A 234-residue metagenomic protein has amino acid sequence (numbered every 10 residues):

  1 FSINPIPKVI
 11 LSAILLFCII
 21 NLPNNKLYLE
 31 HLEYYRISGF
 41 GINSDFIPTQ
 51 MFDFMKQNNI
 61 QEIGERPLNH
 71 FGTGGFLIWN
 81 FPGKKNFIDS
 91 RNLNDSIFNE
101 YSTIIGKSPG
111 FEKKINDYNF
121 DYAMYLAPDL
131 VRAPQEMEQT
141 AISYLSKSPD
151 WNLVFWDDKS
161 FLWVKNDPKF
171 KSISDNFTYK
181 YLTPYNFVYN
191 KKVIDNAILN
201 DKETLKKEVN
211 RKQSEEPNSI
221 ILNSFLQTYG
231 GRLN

Functional and structural regions predicted by a protein language model:
F1-L27: Signature aromatic-anchored transmembrane alpha helix within multi-pass, membrane-resident enzymes that catalyze glycan
E33-G72, N80, K85-F87, N92-N234: C-terminal luminal/periplasmic domains and tails of membrane-associated envelope-modifying transferases
L77: Conserved strand-helix element at the start of the C-terminal RecA-like helicase core
